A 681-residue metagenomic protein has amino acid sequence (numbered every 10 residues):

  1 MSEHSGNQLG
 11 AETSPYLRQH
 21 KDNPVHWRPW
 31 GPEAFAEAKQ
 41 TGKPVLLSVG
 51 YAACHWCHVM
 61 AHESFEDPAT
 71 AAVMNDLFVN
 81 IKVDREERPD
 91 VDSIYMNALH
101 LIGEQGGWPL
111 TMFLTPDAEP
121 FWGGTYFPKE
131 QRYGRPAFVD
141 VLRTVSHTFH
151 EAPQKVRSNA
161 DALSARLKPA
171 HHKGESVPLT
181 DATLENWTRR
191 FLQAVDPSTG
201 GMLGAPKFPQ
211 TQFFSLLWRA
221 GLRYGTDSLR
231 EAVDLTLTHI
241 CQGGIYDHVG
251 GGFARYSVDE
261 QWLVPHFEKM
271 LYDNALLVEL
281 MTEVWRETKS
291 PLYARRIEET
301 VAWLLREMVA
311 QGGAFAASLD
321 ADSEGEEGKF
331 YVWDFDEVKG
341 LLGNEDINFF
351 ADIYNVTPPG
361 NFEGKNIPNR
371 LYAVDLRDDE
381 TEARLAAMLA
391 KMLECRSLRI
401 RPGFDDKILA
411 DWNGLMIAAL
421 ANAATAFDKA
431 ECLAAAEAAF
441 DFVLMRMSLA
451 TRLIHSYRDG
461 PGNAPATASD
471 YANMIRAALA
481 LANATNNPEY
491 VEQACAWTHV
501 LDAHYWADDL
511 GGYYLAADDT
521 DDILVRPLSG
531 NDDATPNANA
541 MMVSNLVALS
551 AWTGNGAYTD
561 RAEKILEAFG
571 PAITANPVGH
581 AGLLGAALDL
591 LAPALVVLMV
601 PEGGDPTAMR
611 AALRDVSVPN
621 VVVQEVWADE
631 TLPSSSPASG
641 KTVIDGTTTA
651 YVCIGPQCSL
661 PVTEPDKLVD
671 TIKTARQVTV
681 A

Functional and structural regions predicted by a protein language model:
M1-A419, A423-A426, L566-A681: Replace the tail clause
A53-W56, V249, F253, N274-L277 (+9 more regions): Extended, hydrophobic alpha-helical segments in both membrane/secreted and soluble proteins
A220-Y224, V284-L292, A423-A430, L481-P488 (+1 more regions): Inter-helical turn/loop segments and adjacent helix faces that build the functional surface of alpha-helical bundle
H239-Y246, A438-R446: Glycine-rich, acidic and aromatic/proline-enriched surface loops and short helix-turn segments that act as binding
Y293, C432, N463-P465: Catalytic nucleophile-loop/oxyanion-hole region of alpha/beta-hydrolase and closely related hydrolase-like folds
R306-V309, G313, M445-A472, L479-P633: Long, polar/charge-rich, low-hydrophobicity segments
